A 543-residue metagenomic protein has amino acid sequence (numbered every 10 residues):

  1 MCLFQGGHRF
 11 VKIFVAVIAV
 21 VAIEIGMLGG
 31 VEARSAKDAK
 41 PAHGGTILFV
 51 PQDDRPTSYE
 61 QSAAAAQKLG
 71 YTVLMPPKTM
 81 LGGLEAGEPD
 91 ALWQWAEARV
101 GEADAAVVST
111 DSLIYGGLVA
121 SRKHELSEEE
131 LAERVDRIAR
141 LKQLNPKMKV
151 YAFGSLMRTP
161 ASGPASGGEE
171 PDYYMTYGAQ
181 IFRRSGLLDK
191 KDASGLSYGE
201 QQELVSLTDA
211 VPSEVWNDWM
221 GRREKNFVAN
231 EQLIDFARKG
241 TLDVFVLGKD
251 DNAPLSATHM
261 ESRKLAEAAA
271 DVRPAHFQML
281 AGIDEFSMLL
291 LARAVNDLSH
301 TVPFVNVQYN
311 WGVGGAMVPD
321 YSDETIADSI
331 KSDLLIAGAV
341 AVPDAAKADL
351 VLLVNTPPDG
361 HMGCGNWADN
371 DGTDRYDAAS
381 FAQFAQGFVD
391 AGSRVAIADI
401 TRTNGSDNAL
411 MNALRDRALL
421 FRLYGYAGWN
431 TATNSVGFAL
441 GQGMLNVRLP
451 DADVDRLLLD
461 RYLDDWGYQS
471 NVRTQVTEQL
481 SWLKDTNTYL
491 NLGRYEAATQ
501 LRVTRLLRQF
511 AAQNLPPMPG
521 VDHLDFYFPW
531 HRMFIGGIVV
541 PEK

Functional and structural regions predicted by a protein language model:
M1-L3, V21, D218: Charged, low-complexity surface segments at secondary-structure and domain boundaries
M1-V11: N-terminal secretory signal peptides that target proteins for export/translocation
C2, G26-M27: Acidic/proline-rich low-complexity IDRs
Q5, G29-G30: Generic detector of low-complexity/intrinsically disordered segments and short hydrophobic N-terminal stretches
F14: Catalytic-site microenvironment of enzymes that process N-acetyl-hexosamine-containing cell-wall polysaccharides
V17-G26: Bacterial N-terminal signal peptides
V31-S35: Boundary at the C-terminal end of the N-terminal hydrophobic targeting segment
D38-K543: An N-terminal assembly and electron-transfer interface module characteristic of large anaerobic redox and radical
